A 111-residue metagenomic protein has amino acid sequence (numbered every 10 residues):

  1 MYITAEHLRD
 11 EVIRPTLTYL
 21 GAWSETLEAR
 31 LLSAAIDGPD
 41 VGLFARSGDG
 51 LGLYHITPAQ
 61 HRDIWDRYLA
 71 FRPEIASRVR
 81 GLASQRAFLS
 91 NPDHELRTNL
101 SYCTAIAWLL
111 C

Functional and structural regions predicted by a protein language model:
M1-L17, S33-C111: Peptidoglycan-targeting cell-wall enzymes and recognition modules
T18-T26: Helix-loop segments that flank and shape redox-cofactor active sites
E25-S33: Alpha-helical scaffolds flanking conserved acidic
